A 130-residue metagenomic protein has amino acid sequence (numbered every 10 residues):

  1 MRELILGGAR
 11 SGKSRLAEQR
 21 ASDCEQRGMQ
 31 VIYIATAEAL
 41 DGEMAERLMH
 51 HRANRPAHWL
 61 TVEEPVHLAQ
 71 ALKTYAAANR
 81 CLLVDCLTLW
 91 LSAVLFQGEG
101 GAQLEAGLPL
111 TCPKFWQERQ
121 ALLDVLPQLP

Functional and structural regions predicted by a protein language model:
R2-Y75: Conserved P-loop
E63, V84-D85: Active-site flanking residues adjacent to catalytic metal/cofactor-binding acidic residues
V66-L72, F96-Q97, L123-P130: Low-complexity, flexible helical/coil segments
A78-C81, Q128-P130: Loop/turn-to-beta-strand initiation segments
C86-L108: Conserved P-loop NTPase nucleotide-binding/switch module
G107-P130: Substrate-engagement module of ASCE P-loop NTPases
